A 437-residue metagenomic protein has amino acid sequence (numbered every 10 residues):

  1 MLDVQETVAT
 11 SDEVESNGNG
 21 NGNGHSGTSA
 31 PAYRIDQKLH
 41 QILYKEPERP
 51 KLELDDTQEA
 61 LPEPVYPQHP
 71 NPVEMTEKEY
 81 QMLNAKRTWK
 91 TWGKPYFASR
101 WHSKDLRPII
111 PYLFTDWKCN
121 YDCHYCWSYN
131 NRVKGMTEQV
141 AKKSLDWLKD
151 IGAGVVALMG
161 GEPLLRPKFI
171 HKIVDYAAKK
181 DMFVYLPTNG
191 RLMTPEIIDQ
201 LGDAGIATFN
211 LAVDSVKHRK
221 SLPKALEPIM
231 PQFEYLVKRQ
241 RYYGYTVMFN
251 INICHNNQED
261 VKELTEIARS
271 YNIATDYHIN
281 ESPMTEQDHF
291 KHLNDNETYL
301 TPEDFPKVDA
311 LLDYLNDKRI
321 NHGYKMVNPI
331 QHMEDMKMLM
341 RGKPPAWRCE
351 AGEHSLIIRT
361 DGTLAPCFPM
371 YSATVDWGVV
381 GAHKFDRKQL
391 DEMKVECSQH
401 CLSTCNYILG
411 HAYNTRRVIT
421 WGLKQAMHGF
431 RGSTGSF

Functional and structural regions predicted by a protein language model:
M1-D105, R359-T363, C367-D376, G381-K384 (+1 more regions): Radical SAM enzyme core and accessory elements
L2-D3, R34-D36, H40-T208, P283-T285 (+2 more regions): Conserved alpha-helical substructure of the radical SAM core
L2-T7, A32-Q68, V73, M136 (+5 more regions): Radical SAM enzyme [4Fe-4S]-AdoMet core and its adjacent flexible, acidic and glycine-rich loops/tails across
I109-Y112, H332-M338, L356, V380-E392: Short, intrinsically disordered, charge-biased short linear motifs at domain edges
T115, T137, A177, I229 (+4 more regions): Generic structural signal for small/hydrophobic residues in well-ordered secondary structure, especially within
K118, D122, C126-Y129, G352 (+4 more regions): Cys/His-rich metal-chelating microdomains
C126-Y129, F290-T298, V380-H383: Short glycine/proline- and charge-enriched loop/turn segments that cap or connect secondary-structure elements
L165-R166, T194, C254-N257, A373 (+1 more regions): Alpha-helix N-cap/loop-to-helix initiation residues
